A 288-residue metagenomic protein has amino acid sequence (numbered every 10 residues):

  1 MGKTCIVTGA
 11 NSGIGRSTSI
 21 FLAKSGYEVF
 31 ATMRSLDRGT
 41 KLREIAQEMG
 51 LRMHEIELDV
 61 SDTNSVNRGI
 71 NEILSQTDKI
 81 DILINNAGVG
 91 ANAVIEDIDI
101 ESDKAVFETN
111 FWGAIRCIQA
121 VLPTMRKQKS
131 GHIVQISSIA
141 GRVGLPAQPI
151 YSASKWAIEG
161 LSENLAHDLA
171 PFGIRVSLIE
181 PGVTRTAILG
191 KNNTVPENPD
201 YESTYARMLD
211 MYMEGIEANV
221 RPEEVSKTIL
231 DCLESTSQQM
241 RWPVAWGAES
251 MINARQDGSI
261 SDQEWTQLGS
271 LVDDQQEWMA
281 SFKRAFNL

Functional and structural regions predicted by a protein language model:
N11-S12: Conserved glycine-rich cofactor-binding loop
L58-R68, I100: The beta1-alpha1 cofactor-binding region of Rossmann-like NAD(H)/NADP(H)-dependent oxidoreductases
V94-I95, S102-K104: Substrate-binding pocket helix/loop in short-chain dehydrogenase/reductase
I118, S154-A157: Active-site helix of classical SDR
I118-Q119, E163: A short, exposed helix-loop element centered on a Lys and neighboring polar residues
S138: Residue(s) in the substrate-gating loop at a strand-loop-helix junction that position the organic substrate next
P171-P243: SDR active-site lid
